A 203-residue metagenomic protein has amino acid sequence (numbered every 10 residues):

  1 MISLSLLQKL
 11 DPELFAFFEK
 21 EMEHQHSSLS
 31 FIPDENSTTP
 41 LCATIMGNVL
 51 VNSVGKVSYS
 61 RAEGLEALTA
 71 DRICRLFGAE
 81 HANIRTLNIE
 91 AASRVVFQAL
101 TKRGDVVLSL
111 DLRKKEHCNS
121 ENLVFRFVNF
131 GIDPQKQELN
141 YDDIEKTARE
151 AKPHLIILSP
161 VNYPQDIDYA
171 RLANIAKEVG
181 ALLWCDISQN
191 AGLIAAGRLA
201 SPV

Functional and structural regions predicted by a protein language model:
M1-L68, N174: N-terminal glycine-rich, Lys/His-bearing helix-loop that initiates the first secondary-structure elements of many
S60-V203: Conserved PLP-enzyme active-site core in the AAT-like
